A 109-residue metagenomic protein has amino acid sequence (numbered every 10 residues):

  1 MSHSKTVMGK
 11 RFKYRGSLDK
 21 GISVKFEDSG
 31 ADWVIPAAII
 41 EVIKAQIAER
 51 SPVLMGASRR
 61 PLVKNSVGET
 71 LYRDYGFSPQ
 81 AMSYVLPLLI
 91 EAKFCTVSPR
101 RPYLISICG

Functional and structural regions predicted by a protein language model:
M1-V53: Long, low-complexity, charged/polar intrinsically disordered regions in eukaryotic proteins
G16-S17, S58-K64: Helix-boundary capping/turn motifs
V53-M55, Q80: Extended, low-complexity segments enriched in Ser/Thr/Gly and acidic residues that occur primarily in surface-exposed
P61-Q80: Short helix-coil junctions and helix-kink-helix linkers
P79, S83-P87: Non-catalytic, well-ordered alpha-helical scaffold segments
L86, I90-Y103: A short, conserved structural fragment
I105-G109: C-terminal engagement modules used by replication, chromatin/transcription, nuclear envelope/ESCRT, and ubiquitin
